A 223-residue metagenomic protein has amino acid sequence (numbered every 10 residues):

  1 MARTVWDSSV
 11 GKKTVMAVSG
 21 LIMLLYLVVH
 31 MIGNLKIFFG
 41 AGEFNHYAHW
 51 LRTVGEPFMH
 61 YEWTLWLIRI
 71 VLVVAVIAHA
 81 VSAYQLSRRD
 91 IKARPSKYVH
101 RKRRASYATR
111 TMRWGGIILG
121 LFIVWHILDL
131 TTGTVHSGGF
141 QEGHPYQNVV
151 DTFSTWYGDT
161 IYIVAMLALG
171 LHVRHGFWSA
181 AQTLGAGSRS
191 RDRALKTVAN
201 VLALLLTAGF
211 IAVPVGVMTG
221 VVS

Functional and structural regions predicted by a protein language model:
M1-S223: Membrane-embedded alpha-helical bundles that constitute the cytochrome b-like, heme-associated redox core of multi-pass
